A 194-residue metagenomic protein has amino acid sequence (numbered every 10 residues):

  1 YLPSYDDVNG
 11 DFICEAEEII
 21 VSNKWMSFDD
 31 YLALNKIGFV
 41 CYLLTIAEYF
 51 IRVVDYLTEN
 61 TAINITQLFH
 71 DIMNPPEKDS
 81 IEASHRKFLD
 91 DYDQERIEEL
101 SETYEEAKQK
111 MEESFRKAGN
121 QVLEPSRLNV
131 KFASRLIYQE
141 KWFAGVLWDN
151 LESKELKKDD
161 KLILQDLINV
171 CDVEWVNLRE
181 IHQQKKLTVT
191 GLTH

Functional and structural regions predicted by a protein language model:
Y1-I63, C171, V176-T190, H194: A structural motif corresponding to the C-terminal lobe/cap of the Radical SAM core domain
L32, F39-Y138: C-terminal non-catalytic alpha-helical accessory regions
K108-H194: Charge-dense, extended regions
